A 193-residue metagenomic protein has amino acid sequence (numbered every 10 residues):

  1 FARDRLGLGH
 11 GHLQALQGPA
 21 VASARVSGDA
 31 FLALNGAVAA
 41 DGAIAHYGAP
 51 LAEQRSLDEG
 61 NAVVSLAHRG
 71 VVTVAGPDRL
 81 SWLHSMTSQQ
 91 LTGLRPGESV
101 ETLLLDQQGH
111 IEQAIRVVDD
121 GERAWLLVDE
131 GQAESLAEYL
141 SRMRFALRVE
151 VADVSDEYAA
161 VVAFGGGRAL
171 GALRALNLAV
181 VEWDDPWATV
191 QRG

Functional and structural regions predicted by a protein language model:
F1-G193: Basic, glycine/lysine-rich polyanion-binding surfaces/domains
